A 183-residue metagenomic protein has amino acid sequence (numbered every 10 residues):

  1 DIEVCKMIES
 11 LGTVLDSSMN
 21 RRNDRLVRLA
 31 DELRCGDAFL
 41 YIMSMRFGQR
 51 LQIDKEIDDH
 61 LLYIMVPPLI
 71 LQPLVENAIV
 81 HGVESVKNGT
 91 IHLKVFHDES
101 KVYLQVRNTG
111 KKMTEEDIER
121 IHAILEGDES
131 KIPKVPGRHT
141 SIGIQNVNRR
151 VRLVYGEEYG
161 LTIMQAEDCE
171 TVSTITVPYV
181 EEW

Functional and structural regions predicted by a protein language model:
D1-M164, E170-T176: Two-component histidine phosphotransfer core
V180-W183: Short, charged/polar, Gly/Pro-enriched secondary-structure boundary elements
